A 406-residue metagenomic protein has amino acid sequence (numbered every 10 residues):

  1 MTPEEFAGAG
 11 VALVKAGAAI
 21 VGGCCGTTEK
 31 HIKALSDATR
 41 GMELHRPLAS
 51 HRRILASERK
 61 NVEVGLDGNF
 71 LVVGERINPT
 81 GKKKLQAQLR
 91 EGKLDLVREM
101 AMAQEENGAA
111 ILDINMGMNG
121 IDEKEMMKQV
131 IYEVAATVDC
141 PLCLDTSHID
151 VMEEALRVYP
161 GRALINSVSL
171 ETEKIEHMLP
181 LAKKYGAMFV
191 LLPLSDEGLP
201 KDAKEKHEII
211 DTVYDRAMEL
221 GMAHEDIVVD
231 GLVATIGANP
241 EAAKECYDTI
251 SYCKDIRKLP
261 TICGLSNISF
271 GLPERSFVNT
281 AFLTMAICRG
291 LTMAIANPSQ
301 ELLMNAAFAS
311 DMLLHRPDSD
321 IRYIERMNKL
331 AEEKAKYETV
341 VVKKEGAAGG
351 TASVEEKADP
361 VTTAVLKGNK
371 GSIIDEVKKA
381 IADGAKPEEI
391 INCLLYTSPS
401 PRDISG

Functional and structural regions predicted by a protein language model:
M1-A16, I20, T27-T28, M42-R46 (+2 more regions): Catalytic alpha/beta core domains of metabolic enzymes, predominantly
F6, L35-L44, K124-L142, D248-K258: Alpha-helix-loop-beta-strand connector modules within alpha/beta enzyme cores
V21, Q104, A155, V229 (+2 more regions): Conserved, mostly hydrophobic/aromatic
E29, A109-V138, V233-A238: Glycine-rich, proline-tolerant flexible connector loops at the mouths of alpha/beta enzymes
L48-A87, L265-S269, P273-C393, S398: Active-site loops and adjacent core secondary-structure elements that bind or stabilize anionic groups
G65-D67, L71-V72, R76-L89, E105-N115 (+4 more regions): Gly-rich Lys/Arg/Thr-decorated short loops/hinges at beta-loop-alpha junctions or inter-strand turns that position
E123-M127, Y132-D196: Active-site beta->alpha loop and helix N-cap motifs at the rims of alpha/beta catalytic domains
Y396, P401-G406: Single conserved hydrophobic/aromatic residue that forms the stacking wall/gate of nucleotide- or nucleobase-binding
